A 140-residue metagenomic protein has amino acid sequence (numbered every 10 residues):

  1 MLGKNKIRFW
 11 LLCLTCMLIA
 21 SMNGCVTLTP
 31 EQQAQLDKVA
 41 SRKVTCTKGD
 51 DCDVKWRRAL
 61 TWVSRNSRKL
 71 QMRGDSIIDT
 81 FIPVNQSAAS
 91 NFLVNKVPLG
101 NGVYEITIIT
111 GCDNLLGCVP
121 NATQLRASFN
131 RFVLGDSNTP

Functional and structural regions predicted by a protein language model:
L2-C13: Bacterial N-terminal signal peptides that target proteins for export
S21-G24: C-terminal motif of bacterial Sec signal peptides marking the signal peptidase cleavage site
V26-P140: Ser/Thr-rich, low-complexity intrinsically disordered terminal regions
